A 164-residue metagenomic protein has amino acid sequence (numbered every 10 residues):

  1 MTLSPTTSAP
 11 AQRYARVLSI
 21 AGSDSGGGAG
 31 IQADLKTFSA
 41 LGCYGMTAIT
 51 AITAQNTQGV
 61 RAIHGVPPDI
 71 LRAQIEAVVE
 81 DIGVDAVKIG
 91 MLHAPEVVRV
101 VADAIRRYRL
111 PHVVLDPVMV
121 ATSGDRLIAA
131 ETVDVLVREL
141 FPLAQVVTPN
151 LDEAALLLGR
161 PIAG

Functional and structural regions predicted by a protein language model:
M1-A86, L156-R160: Small-residue (G/A/S/T)-rich helix-start motifs and N-terminal tracts that mark the onset
S25-G26, H93, V120, A163: Glycine-/small-residue-rich active-site loops that bind phosphorylated ligands and cofactors
L41, Y108-R109, L143: Helix C-cap/helix->beta junction micro-motif
I49-I52, P117, L151: Short, small-residue-rich loop/turn micro-motifs
Q55, M119-A121, E153-A155: A short, flexible beta-alpha/helix-coil linker loop
Q58-H64, H93, A130, G164: Active-site pocket-shaping loop/turn-to-helix segments
Q74-E139, P149: Glycine/small-residue-rich loop that forms an oxyanion/phosphate-binding "nest" at active or ligand-binding sites
A130-G164: Conserved phosphate/ATP/ADP-binding segment of small-molecule kinases
